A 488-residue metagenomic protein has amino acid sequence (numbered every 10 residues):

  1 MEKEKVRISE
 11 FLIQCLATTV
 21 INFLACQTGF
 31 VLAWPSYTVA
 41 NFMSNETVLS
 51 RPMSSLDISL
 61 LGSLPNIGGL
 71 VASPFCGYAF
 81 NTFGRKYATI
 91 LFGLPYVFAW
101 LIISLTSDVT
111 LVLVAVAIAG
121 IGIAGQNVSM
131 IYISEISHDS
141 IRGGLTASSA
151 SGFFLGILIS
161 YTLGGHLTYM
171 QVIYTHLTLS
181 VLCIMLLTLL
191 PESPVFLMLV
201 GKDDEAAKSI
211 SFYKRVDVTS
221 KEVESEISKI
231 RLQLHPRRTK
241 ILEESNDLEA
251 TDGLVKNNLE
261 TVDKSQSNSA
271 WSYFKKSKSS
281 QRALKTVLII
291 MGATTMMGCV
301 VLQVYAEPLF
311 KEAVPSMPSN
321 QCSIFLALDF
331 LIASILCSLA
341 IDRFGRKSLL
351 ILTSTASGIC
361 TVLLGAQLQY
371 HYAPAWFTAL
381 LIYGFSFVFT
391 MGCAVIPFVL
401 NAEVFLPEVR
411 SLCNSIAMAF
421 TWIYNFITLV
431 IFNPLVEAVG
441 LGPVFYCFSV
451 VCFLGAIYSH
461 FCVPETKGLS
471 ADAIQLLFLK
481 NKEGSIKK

Functional and structural regions predicted by a protein language model:
M1-E205, S211, K240-K488: Alpha-helical transmembrane bundle of multi-pass membrane proteins
P194, M198, I210-K214, E222-L242: Extended, hydrophobic alpha-helical segments
